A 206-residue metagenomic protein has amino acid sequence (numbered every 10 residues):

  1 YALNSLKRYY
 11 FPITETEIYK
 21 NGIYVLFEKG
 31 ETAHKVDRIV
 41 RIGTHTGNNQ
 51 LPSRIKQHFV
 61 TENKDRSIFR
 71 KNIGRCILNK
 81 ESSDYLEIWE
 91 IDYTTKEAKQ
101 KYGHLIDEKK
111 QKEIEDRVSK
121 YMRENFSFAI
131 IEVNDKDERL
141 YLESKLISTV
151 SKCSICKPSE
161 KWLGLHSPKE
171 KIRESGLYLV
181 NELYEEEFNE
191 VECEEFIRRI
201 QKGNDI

Functional and structural regions predicted by a protein language model:
Y1-R117, Y121-I206: GIY-YIG nuclease catalytic motif and its immediate N-terminal context
